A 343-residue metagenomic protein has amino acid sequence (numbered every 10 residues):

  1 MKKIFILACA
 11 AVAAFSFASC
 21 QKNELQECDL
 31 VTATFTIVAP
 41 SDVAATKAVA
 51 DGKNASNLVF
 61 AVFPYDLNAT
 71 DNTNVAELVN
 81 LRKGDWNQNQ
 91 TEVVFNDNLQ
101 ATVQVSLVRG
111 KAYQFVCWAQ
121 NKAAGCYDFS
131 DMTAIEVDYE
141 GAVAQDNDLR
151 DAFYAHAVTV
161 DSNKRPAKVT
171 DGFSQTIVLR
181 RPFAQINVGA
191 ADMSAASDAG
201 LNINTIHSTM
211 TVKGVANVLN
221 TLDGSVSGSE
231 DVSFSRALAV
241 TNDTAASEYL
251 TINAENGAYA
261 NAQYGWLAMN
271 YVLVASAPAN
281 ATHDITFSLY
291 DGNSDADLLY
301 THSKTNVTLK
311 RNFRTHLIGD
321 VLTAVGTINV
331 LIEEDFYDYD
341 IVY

Functional and structural regions predicted by a protein language model:
M1-L30: Bacterial Sec-dependent N-terminal signal peptides
C20-Y343: Extracytoplasmic cysteine-anchoring/structural motifs
